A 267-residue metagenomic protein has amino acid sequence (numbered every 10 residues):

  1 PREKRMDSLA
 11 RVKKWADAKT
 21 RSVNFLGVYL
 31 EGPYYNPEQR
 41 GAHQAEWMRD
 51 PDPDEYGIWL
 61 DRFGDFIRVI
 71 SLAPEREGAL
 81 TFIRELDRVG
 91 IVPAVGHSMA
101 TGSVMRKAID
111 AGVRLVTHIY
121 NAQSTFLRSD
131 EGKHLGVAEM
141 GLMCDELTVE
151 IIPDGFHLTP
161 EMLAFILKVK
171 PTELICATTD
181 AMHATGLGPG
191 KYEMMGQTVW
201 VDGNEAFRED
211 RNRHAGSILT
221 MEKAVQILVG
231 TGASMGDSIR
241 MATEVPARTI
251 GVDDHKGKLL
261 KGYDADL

Functional and structural regions predicted by a protein language model:
P1-E3, Y34, M99, G155 (+2 more regions): Acidic, glycine-rich active-site loops and adjacent beta-strand->loop/helix elements that engage anionic groups
P1-G57, G78-R88, R106, D110: Active-site loop-helix segments enriched in His/Asp/Glu that coordinate and activate a nucleophilic water at divalent
E3-D7, P51-D54, E77, T81 (+7 more regions): Conserved active-site and cofactor/substrate-binding residues in soluble primary-metabolism enzymes
R5-K19, I83-V92, L167-L174, S234-I239 (+1 more regions): Short, electropositive alpha-helical surface patch
K13, G96-S98, I250-V252: Short gly/ser/thr-rich secondary-structure transition/capping motifs
G57, D61-L187: Active-site core of metal-dependent hydrolases
K133-I151, G155, L167-T179, A184-Y263 (+1 more regions): His/Asp/Glu-enriched, well-ordered alpha-helical/loop segment that forms or immediately abuts the divalent-metal
